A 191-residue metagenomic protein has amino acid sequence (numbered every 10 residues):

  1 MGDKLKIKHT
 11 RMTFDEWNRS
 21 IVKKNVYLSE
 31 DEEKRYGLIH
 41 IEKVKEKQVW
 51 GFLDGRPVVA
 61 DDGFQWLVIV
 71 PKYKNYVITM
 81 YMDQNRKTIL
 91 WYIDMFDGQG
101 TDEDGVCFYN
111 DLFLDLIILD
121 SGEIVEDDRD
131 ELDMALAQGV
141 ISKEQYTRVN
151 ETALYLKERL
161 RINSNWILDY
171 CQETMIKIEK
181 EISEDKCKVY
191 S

Functional and structural regions predicted by a protein language model:
M1-Q65: Charge-rich, low-complexity N-terminal segments
G2-H9, T13, I118, V125 (+1 more regions): Compact, glycine/acidic-enriched structural inserts
S29, R56-V58, V70, D104-F108: Short linear motifs in intrinsically disordered
D61-T101, L112-L114: Phosphate/ribose-recognition catalytic cores of enzymes acting on nucleotide-derived substrates
Q84-N85, E126-R129, A137-V140, E158-N165 (+1 more regions): A general structural signal for short secondary-structure boundary/capping elements
T88, Y92-V140: Conserved, surface-exposed functional patches that form binding/active-site neighborhoods
I89, N110, T147-R148, N165-Q172: Extended soluble regions of mature proteins
T152-S191: Cysteine/selenocysteine-centered motifs that mediate thiol-based redox chemistry or coordinate metal-sulfur cofactors
